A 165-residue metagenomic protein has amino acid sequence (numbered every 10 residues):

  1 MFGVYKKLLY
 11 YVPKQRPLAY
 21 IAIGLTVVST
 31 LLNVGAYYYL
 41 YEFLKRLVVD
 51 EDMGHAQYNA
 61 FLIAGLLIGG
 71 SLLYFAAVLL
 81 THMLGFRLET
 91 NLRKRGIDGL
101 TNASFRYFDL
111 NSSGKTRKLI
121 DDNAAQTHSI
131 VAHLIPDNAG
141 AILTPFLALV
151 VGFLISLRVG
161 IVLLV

Functional and structural regions predicted by a protein language model:
M1-A19, K115-T116, I120: A short amphipathic helical element positioned immediately N-terminal to and/or at the very start of a transmembrane
L8-Q15, D52, A56, D122-N123 (+1 more regions): Helix-boundary and loop/linker segments of multi-pass membrane transporters
L9-Y11, R46, V150-V151: Surface-exposed charged/polar residues within alpha-helices that form helix-capping/stabilizing sites and interaction
A19-A76, L80, F153-R158: Transmembrane helix-loop-helix hairpins at lipid-water interfaces of multipass membrane proteins, especially the type-1
L32-Y41, K45, L66-S113, R117 (+2 more regions): Juxtamembrane helix-loop junctions of ABC transporter transmembrane domains
A36, D121-V165: Hydrophobic alpha-helical transmembrane segments of ABC transporter permease domains
